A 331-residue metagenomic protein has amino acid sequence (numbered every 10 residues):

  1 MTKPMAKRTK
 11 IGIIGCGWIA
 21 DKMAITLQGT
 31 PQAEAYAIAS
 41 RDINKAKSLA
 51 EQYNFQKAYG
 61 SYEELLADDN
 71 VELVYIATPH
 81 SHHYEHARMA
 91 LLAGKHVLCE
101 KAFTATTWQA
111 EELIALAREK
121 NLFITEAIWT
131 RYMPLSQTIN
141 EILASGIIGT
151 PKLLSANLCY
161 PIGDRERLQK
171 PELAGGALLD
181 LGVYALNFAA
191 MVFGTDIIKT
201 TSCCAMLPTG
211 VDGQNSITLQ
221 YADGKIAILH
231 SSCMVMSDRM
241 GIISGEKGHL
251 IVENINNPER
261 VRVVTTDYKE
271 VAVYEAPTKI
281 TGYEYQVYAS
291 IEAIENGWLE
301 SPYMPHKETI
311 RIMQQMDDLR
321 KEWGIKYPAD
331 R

Functional and structural regions predicted by a protein language model:
M1-M5, L73-Y75, A222, E292-R331: C-terminal helix-rich "cap/oligomerization" subdomain common to oxidoreductases
M1-Y53: N-terminal Rossmann-like dinucleotide-binding module
Y53-A115: Beta-loop-alpha module in the N-terminal Rossmann-like domain of NAD(P)-dependent dehydrogenases, especially those
Y59, C99, I124-E126, S155 (+1 more regions): Hydrophobic residues in well-ordered beta-strands that form the structural core
E112-W129, T150-K152: Rossmann-fold dehydrogenase core element
T130-T201, P208: Predominantly a Rossmann-like dinucleotide-binding segment in NAD(P)-dependent oxidoreductases
N187-R260, P277, Y288-N296: Contiguous beta-strand/loop segments that form the cofactor/metal-binding neighborhood of enzyme cores
A276-Y288, M304: Active-site loop of classical SDR/Rossmann-like NAD(P)-dependent oxidoreductases, centered on the catalytic Tyr-X3-Lys
